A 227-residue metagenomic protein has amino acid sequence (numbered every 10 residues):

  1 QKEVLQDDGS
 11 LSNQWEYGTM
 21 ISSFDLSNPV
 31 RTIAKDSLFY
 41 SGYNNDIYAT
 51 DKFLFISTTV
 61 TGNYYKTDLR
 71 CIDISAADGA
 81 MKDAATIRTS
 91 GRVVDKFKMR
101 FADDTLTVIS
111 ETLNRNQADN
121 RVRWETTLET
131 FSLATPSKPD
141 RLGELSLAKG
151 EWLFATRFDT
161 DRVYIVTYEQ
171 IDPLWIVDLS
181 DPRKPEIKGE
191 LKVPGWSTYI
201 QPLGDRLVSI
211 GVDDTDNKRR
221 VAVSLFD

Functional and structural regions predicted by a protein language model:
Q1-D227: Beta-sheet-rich non-transmembrane sensory/scaffold domains
